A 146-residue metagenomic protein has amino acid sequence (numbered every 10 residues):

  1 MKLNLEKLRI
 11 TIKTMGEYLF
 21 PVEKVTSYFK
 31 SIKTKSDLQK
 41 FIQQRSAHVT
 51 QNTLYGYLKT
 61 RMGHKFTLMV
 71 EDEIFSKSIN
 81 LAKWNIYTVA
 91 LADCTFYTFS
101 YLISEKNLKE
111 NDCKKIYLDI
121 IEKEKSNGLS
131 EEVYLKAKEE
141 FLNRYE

Functional and structural regions predicted by a protein language model:
K2-E71: Leu/Val/Ala/Ile-rich N-terminal alpha-helices, chiefly Sec-type signal peptides and the beginnings
K30-S36, T53, F66, S76-K77 (+2 more regions): Core of compact, soluble alpha-helical bundle domains
S46, A90, L108, D112-I116: Short amphipathic alpha-helical segments
G56-L108: N-terminal interaction modules that seed assembly of large macromolecular complexes
T60, K114-E146: Polybasic, proline/glycine-rich intrinsically disordered low-complexity segments
F99-K114, L129-V133: Short, solvent-exposed secondary-structure capping/transition elements
